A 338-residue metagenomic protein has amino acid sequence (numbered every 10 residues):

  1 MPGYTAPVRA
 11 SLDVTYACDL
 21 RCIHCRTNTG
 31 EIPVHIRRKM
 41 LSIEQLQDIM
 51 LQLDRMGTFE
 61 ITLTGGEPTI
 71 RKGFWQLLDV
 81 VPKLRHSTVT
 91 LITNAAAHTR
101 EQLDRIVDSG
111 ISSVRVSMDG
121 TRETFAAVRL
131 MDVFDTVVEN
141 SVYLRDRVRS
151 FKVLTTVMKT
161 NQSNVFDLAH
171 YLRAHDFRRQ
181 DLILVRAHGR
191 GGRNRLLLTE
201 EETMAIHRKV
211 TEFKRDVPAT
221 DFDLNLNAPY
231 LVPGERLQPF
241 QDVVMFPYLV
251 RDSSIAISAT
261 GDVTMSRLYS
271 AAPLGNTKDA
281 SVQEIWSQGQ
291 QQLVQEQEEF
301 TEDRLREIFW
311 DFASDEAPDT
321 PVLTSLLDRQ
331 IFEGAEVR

Functional and structural regions predicted by a protein language model:
M1-A6, N28, D262-R338: Flexible mid-to-C-terminal extensions adjoining Fe-S/redox cofactors in radical SAM and related proteins
M1-S112, L198: Conserved alpha-helical substructure of the radical SAM core
P2, I106, M245-P247, L293: Short secondary-structure boundary/capping segments
C22, K72, F125, M265-R267 (+1 more regions): Activation segment
T27-G30, I111, R129-L130, S287-Q290: A generic structural signal for secondary-structure junctions that act as hinges or helix/strand caps at the edges
E31, R55, F134, Q291-Q292: Residue-level marker of structural boundaries
G66, N225-N227, E299-E302: Short, solvent-exposed turn/loop segments enriched in Gly/Ser/Thr/Pro and often Arg
D108-S109, S113, S117-D119, E123-T264 (+1 more regions): Radical SAM enzyme [4Fe-4S]-AdoMet core and its adjacent flexible, acidic and glycine-rich loops/tails across
